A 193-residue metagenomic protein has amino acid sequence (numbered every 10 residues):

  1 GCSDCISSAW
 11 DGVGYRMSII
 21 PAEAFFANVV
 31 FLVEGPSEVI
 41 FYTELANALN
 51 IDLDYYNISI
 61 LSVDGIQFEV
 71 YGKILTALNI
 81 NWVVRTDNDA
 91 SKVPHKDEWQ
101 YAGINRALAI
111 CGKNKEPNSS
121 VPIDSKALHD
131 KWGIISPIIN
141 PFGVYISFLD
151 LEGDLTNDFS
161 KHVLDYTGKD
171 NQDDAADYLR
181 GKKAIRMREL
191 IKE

Functional and structural regions predicted by a protein language model:
G1-E193: Acidic, divalent-metal-binding catalytic cores of TOPRIM and closely related two-metal-ion phosphodiester/pyrophosphate
